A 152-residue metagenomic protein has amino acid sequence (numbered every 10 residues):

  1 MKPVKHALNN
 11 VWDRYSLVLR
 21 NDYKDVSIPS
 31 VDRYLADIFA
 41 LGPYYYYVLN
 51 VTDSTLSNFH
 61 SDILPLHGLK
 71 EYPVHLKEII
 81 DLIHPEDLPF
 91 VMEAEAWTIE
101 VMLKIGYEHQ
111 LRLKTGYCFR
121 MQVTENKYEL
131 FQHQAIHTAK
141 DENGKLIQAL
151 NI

Functional and structural regions predicted by a protein language model:
M1-Y47, A139-I152: PAS-family sensory modules
Y23-E78: PAS-family sensory domain signal
V26-F39, A94-R112: Soluble sensory domains of the PAS superfamily and closely related sensory modules
V51, M121, T138: Hydrophobic pocket-lining residues within nucleotide cofactor-binding pockets
D53-T55, E125-K127, D141-K145: Short, solvent-exposed loop/turn segments that connect beta-strands within catalytic domains and beta-strand-rich
L64, I136-H137: A short acidic/small-residue loop/turn micro-motif
I79-M102: PAS/GAF/H-NOX family sensory domains and closely associated sensor/linker modules
M102-A135: Per-ARNT-Sim (PAS) sensory domains and their PAS-associated C-terminal
